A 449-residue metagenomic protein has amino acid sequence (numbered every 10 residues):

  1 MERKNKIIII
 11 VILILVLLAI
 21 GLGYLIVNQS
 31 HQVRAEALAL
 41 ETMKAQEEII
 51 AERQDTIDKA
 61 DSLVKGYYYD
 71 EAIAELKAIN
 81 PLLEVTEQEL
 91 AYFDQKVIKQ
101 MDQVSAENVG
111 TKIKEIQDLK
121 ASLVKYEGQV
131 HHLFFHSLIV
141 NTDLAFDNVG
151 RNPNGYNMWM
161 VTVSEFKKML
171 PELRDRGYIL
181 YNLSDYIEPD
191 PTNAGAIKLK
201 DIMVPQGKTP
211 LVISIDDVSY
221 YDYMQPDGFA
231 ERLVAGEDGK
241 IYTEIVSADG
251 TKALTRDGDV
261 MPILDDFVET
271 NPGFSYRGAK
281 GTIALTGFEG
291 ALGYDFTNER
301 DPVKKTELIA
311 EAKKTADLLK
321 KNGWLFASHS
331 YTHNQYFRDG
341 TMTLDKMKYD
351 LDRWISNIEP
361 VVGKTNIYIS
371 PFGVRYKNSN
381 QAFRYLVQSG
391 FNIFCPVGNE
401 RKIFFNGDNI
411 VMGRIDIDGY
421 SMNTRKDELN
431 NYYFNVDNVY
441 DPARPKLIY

Functional and structural regions predicted by a protein language model:
M1-L15: N-terminal Sec-pathway targeting helices
V16-I26: Hydrophobic alpha-helical membrane-insertion segments, chiefly the h-region of N-terminal signal peptides
N28-S122, E127-G128: N-terminal, intrinsically disordered, polar/charged segments of Gram-positive cell-envelope systems that serve as
E47, Q54, L63-D70, Y156-K167 (+4 more regions): Soluble non-cytosolic domains of exported or imported proteins
I57, Y69, I73-L76, F166-L170 (+7 more regions): Extracytoplasmic/secreted envelope proteins and their assembly/folding machinery, especially bacterial periplasmic
N108-Y186, I197-S214, Y221-Q225, K321 (+1 more regions): C-terminal active-site subregion of NodB/CE4 polysaccharide deacetylases
V130-T142, N148-L318, N322: Active-site beta->alpha N-cap acidic-glycine motif
D295-L325, Y331-V362: Alpha-helical scaffold elements lining the catalytic groove of polysaccharide deacetylases
